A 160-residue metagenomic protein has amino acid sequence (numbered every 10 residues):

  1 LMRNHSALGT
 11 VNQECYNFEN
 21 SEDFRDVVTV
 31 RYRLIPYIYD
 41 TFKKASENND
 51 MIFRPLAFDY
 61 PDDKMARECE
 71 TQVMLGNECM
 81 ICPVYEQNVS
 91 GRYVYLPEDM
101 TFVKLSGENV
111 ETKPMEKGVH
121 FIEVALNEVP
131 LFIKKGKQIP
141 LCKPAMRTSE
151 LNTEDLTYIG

Functional and structural regions predicted by a protein language model:
L1-K134, C142: Catalytic-domain carbohydrate-binding cleft regions of carbohydrate-active enzymes
E128-G160: Accessory, solvent-exposed terminal regions and/or long lumenal/extracellular loops of proteins
